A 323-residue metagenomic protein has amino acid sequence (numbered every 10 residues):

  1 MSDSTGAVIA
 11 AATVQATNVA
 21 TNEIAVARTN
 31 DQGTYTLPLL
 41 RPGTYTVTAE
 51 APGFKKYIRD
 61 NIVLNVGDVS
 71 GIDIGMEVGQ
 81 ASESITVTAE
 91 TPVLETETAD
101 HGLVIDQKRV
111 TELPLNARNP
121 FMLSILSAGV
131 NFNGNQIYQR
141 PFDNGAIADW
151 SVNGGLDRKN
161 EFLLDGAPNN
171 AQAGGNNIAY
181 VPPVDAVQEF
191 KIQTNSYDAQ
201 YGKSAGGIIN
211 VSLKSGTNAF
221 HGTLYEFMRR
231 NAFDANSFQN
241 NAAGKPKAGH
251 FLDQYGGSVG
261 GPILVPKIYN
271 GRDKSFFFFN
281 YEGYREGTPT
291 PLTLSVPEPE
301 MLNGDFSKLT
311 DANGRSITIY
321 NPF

Functional and structural regions predicted by a protein language model:
M1-D106, P183: Periplasm-facing N-terminal accessory domains of Gram-negative outer-membrane beta-barrel systems
E83, V93-S151, L156-E161, G166-A199 (+2 more regions): Acidic, glycine-rich flexible loop segments
